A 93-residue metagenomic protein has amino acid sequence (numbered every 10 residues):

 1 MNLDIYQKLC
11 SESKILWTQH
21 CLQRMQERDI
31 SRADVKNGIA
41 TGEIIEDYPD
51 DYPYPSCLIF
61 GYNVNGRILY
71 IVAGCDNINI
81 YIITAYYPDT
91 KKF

Functional and structural regions predicted by a protein language model:
M1-F93: Ribonuclease/tRNase effector modules and their secretory precursors
